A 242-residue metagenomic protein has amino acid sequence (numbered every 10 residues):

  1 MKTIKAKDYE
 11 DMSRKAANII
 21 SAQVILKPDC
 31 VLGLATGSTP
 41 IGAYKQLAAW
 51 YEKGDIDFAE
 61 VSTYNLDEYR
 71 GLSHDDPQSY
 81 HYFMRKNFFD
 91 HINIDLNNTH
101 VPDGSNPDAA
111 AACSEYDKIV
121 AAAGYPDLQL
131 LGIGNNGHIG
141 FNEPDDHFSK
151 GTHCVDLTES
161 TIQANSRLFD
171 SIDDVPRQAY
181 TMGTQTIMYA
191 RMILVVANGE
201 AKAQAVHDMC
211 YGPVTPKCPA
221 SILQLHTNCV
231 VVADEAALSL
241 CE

Functional and structural regions predicted by a protein language model:
M1-L32: N-terminal glycine-/serine-/threonine-rich phosphate-binding loop
L26-E52: Glycine-rich N-terminal segment of FAD-binding domains in flavoprotein oxidoreductases, spanning the beta-loop-helix
G33-G37, N65, P102-D103, L130-I133 (+2 more regions): Short beta-strand segments
Q46-D57, Y80-Y82, P144-H153, V214: A glycine- and small-aliphatic-rich helix-loop capping segment at beta-alpha/alpha-beta transitions that lines
I56-Q129: Ligand-binding beta-strand-loop-alpha-helix segment within the catalytic cores of soluble metabolic enzymes
G124-S149: Glycine-rich phosphate-binding loop
G140-T184: Class I SAM-dependent methyltransferase SAM-binding "motif I" and its flanking Rossmann-like core
M182-Q185, Y189-E242: ATP/nucleoside-binding phosphotransfer catalytic cores, i.e., glycine-rich phosphate-binding loops
